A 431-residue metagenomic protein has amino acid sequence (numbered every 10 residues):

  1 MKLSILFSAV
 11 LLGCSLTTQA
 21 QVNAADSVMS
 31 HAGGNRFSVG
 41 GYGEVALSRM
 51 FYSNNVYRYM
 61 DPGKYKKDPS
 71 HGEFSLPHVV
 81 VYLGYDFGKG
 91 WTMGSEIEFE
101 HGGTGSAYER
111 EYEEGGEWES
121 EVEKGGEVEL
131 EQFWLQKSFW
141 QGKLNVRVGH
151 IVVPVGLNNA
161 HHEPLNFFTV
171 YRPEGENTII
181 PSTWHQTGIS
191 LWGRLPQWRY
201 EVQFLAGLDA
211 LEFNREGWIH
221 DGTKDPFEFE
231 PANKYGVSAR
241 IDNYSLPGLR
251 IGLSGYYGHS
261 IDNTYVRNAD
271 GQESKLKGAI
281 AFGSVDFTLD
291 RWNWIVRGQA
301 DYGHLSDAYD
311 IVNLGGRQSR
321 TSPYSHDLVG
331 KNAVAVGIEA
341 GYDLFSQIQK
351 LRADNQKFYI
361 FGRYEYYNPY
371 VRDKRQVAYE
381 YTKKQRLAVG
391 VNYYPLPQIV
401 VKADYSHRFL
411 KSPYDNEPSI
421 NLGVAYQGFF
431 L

Functional and structural regions predicted by a protein language model:
M1-I5: Positively charged n-region of N-terminal signal peptides that target proteins for export
L6-Y59: N-terminal periplasmic/intermembrane-space "pro-region" immediately following the signal or transit peptide
V28-F51, P69-A210, N233-V237, D242-R250 (+3 more regions): Outer membrane beta-barrel
Y52-N54, Y65-D68, W118-E123, H161 (+1 more regions): Outer-membrane beta-barrel pore domains
Y57-Y65, Y112-E114, L165-P173, I219-G222 (+2 more regions): Short glycine/proline- and charge-enriched loop/turn segments that cap or connect secondary-structure elements
E121-V122, E176-N177, K224-E228, H326: Active-site rim elements
S182, E228-Y235, K275-A279: Active-site glycine- and acidic-residue-rich loops that bind and position anionic ligands or nucleotide-like cofactors
E212, W218-T264: Loop-centered beta-sheet repeat module
